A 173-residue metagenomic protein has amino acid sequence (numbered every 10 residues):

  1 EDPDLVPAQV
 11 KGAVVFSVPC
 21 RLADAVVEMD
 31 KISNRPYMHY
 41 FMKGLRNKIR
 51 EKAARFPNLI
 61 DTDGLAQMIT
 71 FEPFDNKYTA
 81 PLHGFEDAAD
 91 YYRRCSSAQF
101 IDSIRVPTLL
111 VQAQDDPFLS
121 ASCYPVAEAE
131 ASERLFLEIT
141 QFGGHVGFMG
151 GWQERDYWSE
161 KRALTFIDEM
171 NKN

Functional and structural regions predicted by a protein language model:
E1-L82: Alpha/beta-hydrolase-fold enzymes
A8, I101-R105, E128-S132: Short, conserved loop/helix-junction motifs that constitute active-site signature segments in enzyme catalytic cores
G12, L110-Q112, A131-L137, G143: Polytopic alpha-helical membrane proteins, predominantly small-molecule transporters/carriers
K77-F100: Active-site nucleophile elbow and catalytic-triad environment of alpha/beta-hydrolase enzymes
A98, Q114-P117, F142-G144: Acidic beta-to-alpha connecting loop that harbors the catalytic carboxylate
I104, L110-Q112, D116: Short beta-strand/loop motif that positions the catalytic acidic residue of the alpha/beta-hydrolase fold
Q114, F118-F136: Conserved loop-alpha-helix segment in the C-terminal half of the alpha/beta-hydrolase fold that carries the catalytic
Q141-N173: Catalytic active-site module of serine/aspartate enzymes centered on a nucleophile-bearing elbow/loop
